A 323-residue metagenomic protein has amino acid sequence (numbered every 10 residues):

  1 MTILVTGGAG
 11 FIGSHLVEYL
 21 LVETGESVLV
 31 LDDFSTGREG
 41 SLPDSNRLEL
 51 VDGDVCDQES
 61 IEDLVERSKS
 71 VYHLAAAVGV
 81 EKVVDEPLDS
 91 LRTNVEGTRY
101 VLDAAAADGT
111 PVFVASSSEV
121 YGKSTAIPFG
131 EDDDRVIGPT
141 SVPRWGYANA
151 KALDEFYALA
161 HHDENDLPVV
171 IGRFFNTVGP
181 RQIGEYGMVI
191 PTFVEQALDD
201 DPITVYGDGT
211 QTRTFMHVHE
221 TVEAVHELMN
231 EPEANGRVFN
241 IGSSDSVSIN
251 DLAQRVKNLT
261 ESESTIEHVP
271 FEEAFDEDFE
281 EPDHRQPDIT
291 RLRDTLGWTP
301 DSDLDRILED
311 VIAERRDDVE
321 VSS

Functional and structural regions predicted by a protein language model:
M1-F175, D310-V311, S323: N-terminal Rossmann-like NAD(P)+-binding domain of SDR-like oxidoreductases, especially those catalyzing
L16, V225-M229, A253-V256, L308-R315: Hydrophobic "lid"/C-terminal helical patch of Rossmann-like NAD(P)-dependent dehydrogenase/epimerase domains
C56, D85, T93-E96, W145 (+6 more regions): Residue-level signal for the nucleotide or nucleotide-sugar donor/cofactor binding architecture
S60, Y100-A104, F215, E220-E223 (+1 more regions): Conserved mid-core alpha-helix of short-chain dehydrogenase/reductase
A152, T177-P191, D201, Y206 (+5 more regions): Glycine/proline-rich active-site loop of Rossmann-fold NAD(P)-dependent oxidoreductases
D208, V238-F239, N250-A253, E261-H284: C-terminal "lid/loop" region of Rossmann-like NAD(P)-dependent oxidoreductases
T221, V225, I241, L252 (+2 more regions): Non-catalytic, hydrophobic alpha-helical segments
D303-S323: Amphipathic terminal alpha-helices
